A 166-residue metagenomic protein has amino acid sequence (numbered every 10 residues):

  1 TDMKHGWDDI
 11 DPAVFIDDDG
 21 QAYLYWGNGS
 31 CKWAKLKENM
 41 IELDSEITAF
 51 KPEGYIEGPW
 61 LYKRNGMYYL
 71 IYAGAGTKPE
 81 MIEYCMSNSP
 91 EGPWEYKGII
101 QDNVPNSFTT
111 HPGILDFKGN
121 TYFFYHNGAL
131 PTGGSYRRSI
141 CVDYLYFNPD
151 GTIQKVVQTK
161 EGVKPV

Functional and structural regions predicted by a protein language model:
T1-V166: Carbohydrate-active catalytic/glycan-binding domains of CAZyme proteins, especially the secreted or lumenal ectodomains
